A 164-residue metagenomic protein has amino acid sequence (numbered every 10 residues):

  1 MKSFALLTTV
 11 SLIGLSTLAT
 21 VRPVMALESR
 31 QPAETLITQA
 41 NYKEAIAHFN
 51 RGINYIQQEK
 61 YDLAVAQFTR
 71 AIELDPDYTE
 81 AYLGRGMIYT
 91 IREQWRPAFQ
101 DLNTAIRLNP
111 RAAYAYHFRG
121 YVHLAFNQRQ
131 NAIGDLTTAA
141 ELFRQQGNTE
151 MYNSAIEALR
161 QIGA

Functional and structural regions predicted by a protein language model:
K2-A164: Alpha-helical tetratricopeptide repeat
